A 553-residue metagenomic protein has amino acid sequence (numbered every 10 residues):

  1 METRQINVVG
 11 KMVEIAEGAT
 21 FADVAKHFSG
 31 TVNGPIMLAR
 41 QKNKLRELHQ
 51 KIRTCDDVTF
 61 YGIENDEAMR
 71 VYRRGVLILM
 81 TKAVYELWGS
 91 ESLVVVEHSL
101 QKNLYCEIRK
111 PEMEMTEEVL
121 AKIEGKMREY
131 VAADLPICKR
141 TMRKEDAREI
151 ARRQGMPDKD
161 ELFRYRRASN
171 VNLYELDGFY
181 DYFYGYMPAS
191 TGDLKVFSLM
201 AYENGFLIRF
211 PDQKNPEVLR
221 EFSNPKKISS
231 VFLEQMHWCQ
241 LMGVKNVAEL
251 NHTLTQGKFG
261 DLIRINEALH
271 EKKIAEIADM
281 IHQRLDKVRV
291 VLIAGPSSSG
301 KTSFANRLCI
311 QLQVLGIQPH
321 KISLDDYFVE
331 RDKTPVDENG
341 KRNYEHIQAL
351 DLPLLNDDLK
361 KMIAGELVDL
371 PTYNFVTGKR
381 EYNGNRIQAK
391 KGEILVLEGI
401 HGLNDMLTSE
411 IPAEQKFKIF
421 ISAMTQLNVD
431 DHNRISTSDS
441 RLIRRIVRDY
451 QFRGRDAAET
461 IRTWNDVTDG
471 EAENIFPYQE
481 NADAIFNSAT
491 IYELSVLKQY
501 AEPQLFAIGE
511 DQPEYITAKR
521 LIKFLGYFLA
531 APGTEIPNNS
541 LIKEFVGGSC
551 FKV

Functional and structural regions predicted by a protein language model:
Q50-M69, A83, S92-Q101, Y105-K272 (+2 more regions): Auxiliary tRNA-acceptor-end handling modules of aminoacyl-tRNA synthetases
V291-I293: Hydrophobic anchor at the beta1->P-loop junction of P-loop NTPases
K301: Conserved lysine of the Walker
F304, L308: Hydrophobic positions on the alpha1 helix immediately C-terminal to the Walker A/P-loop
V314-D332: Short beta-strand-centered segment that lines the nucleotide-binding/catalytic pocket of NTP-utilizing
V329, K333-V376: Conserved nucleotide-sensing/catalytic segment adjacent to the nucleotide-binding pocket in NTP-handling enzymes
N356-E414, W464-Y478: Glycine-rich phosphate-binding loop used to anchor ATP phosphates in small-molecule kinases, encompassing both
T408-V553: Conserved NTP phosphate-binding and transfer environment spanning the P-loop NTPase/kinase superfamily
